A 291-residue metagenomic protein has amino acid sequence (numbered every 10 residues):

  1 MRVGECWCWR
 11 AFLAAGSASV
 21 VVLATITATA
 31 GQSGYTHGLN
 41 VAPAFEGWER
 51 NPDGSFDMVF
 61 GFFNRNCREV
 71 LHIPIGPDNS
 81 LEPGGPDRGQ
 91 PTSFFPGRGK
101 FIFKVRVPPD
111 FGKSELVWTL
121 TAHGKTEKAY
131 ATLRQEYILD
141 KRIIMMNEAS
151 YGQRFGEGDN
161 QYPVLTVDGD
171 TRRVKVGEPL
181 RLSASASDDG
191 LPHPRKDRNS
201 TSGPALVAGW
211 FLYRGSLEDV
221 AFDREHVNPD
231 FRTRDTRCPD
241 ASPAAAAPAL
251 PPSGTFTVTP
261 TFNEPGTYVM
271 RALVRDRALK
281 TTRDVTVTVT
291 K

Functional and structural regions predicted by a protein language model:
V41-F45, E136-R173: Short, compositionally biased P/S/T/A/G/V-rich stretches that sit at domain boundaries
R50, L250, F256-E264: Residue-level recognition of secondary-structure-to-loop junctions
N51, R172-L180: Short, solvent-exposed loop/linker segments at the N-terminal edge of repeated beta-sheet extracellular domains
N64-N66, R172, A186-T201, R214 (+1 more regions): Extracellular acidic, Ser/Thr/Pro-rich low-complexity tracts
P91, T201-V207, F211-T257: Low-complexity "stalk/linker" and mucin-like segments enriched in Ser/Thr/Pro/Ala/Gly
K113-E115, P179, P265-V269: Extracellular Ig-like/FN3 beta-sandwich strand-entry sites
T281-V289: C-terminal edge beta-strand
